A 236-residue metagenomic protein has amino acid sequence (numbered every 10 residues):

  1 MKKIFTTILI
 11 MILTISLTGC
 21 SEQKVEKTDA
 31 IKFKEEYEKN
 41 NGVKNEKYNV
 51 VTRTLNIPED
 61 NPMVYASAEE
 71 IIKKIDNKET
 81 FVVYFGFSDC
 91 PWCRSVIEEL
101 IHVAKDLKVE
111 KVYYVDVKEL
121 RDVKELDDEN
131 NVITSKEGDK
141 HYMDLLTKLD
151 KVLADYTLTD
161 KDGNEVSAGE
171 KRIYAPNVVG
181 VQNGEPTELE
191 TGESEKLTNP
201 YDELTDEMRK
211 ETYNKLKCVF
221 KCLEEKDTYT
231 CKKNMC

Functional and structural regions predicted by a protein language model:
I15-G19: C-terminal motif of bacterial Sec signal peptides marking the signal peptidase cleavage site
S21-Q23: Bacterial signal peptide processing site
I57-P58, P62-A66, F85, V109-T159: Thiol-based oxidoreductase modules, predominantly thioredoxin-like and allied folds used for disulfide exchange
D60-T80: A short beta-strand-turn-helix
D76-C90, L100: Short active-site neighborhood of thiol/selenol oxidoreductases, capturing the structured segment around
C93-K108: Typically the conserved alpha-helix immediately C-terminal to a functionally engaged Cys/Sec in thioredoxin-like
N131-G184, E188-E195: Structural micro-motif
V166-C236: Non-catalytic, surface beta->alpha helical segment in thiol-disulfide oxidoreductase systems
